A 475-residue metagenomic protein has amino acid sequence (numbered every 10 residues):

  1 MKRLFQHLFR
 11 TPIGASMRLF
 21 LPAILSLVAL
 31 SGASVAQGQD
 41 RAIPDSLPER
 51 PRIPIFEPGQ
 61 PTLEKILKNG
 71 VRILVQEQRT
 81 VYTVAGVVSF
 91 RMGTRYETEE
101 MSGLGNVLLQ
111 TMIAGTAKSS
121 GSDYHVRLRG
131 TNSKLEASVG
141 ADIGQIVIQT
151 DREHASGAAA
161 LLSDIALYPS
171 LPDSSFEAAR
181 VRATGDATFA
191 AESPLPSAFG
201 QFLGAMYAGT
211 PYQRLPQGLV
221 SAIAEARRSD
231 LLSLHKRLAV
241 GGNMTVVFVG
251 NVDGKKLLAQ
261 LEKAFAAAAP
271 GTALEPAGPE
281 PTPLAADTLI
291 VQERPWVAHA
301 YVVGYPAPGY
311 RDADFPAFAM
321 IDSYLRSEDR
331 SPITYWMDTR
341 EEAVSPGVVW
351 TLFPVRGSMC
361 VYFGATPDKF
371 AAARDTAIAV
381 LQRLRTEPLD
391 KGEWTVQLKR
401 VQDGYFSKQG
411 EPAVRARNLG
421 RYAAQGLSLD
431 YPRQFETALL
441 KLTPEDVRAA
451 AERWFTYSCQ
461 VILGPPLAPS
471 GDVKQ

Functional and structural regions predicted by a protein language model:
F20-G32: Bacterial N-terminal signal peptides
Q37-P54, M244-G250, T282, P306 (+2 more regions): C-terminal regions of mature proteins
D40-P44, P51, A117, Y124-L234 (+4 more regions): Acidic/histidine-enriched segments that form metal/cofactor-coordinating and catalytic pocket/exosite environments
D40-R50, A208-P216, V240-G241, T245-G309 (+2 more regions): An aromatic/glycine/proline-enriched structural segment found at the starts of mature extracellular/organellar domains
A42-K65, D186, G204-M244, P276-P281 (+3 more regions): Histidine-acidic residue clusters that define the catalytic metal-binding segment of zinc metallopeptidase domains
I55-G86: Mature N-terminal segment immediately following signal peptide/propeptide cleavage in secreted/periplasmic
A85-Q149, E192, R214-P216, R326-A343 (+1 more regions): M16/MPP (pitrilysin/insulinase) zinc-metallopeptidase core fold and M16-derived inactive scaffolds
R182-Q201, E280-H299, P332-V344, T376 (+2 more regions): Short acidic/His-enriched helical or mixed secondary-structure segments at domain edges of catalytic enzymes and some
